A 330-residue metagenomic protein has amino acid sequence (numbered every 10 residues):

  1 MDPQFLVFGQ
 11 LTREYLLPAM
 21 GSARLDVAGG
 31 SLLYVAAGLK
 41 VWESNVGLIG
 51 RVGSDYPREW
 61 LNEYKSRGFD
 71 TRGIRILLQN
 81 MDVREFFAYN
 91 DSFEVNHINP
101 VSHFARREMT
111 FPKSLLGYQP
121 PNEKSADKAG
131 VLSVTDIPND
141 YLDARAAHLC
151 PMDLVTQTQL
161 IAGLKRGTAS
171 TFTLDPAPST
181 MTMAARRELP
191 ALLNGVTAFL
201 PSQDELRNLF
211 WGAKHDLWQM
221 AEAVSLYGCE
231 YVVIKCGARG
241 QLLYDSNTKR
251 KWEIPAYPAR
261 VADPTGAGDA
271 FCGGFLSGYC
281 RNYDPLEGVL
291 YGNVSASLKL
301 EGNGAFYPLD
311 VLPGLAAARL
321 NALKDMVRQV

Functional and structural regions predicted by a protein language model:
M1-A19: Positively charged, low-complexity intrinsically disordered leader regions
M1-P3, A146, A185, K214-V330: Conserved phosphate-binding/catalytic region of the ribokinase-like
R13-G21, N45-A146, A317-V330: Conserved N-terminal subdomain of the carbohydrate kinase-like
G21-A37: Short catalytic helix/loop segments, enriched in acidic residues and glycine and frequently bearing histidine
A36-N45, G278-R281: Alpha-helix C-terminal capping segments
A37, E85-F87, G240-Y244: Short beta-strand scaffold segments in enzyme catalytic cores
L39, S202, G268: Short, conserved phosphate/pyrophosphate- and ester-handling motifs at nucleotide-, phospho-/glycolipid
A144-E222, G240, S246: Conserved beta-alpha-beta core of the PfkB/ribokinase-like small-molecule kinase fold
